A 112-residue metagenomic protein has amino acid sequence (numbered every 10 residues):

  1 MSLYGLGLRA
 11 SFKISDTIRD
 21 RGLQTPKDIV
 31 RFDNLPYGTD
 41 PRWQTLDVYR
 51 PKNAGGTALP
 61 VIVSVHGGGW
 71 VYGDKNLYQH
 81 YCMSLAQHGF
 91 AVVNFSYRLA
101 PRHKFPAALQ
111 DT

Functional and structural regions predicted by a protein language model:
L6-T57: N-terminal cap/lid segment of alpha/beta-hydrolase-fold proteins
D40, G69-V71, K75: Gly/Ser/Thr-rich beta-alpha loop segments that engage phosphate groups in nucleotides
K52, G69, L99-P101: Feature marks short, surface-exposed loop/turn motifs that line or immediately flank catalytic pockets and channel
A54-G56, S84-Q87: Short glycine/proline-enriched loop/turn "hinge" motifs that connect secondary-structure elements and lie
T57-G69: Short beta-strand element of the alpha/beta-hydrolase
V61, A86-V93, R98: A fold-wide structural signal in alpha/beta-hydrolase
G73-Y81, V93-T112: Catalytic nucleophile-loop/oxyanion-hole region of alpha/beta-hydrolase and closely related hydrolase-like folds
